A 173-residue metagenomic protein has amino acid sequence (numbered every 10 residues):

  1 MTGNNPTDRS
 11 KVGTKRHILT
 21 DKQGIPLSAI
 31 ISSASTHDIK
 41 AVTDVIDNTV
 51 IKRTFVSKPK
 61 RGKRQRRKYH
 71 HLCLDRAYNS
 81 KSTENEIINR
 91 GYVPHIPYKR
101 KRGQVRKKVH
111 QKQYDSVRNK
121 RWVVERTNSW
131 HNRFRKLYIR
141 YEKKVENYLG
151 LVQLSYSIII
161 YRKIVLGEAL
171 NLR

Functional and structural regions predicted by a protein language model:
M1-R90, Y98-K99, S155, A169 (+1 more regions): Polybasic low-complexity intrinsically disordered regions
K15, K143-K144: A general lysine-centric signal
S35, K144-N147: Aromatic-acidic/polar surface patches that form glycan- and anion
K40, N128, L149: Active-site phosphate/pyrophosphate-handling residues
I51-T54, K136, I159, K163: Generic structural signal for secondary-structure transition and capping sites
F55-K143: Helix-centered, glycine/charged polyanion-binding patches within enzymatic domains that contact phosphate-containing
N147-R173: C-terminal domain-tail junction helix/linker
